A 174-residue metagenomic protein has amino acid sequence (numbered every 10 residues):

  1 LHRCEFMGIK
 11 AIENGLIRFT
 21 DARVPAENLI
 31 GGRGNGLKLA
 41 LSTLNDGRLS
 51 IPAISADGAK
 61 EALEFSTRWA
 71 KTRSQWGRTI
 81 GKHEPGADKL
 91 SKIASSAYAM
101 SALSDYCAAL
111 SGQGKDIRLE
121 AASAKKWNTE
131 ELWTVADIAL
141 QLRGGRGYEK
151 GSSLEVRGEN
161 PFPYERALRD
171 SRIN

Functional and structural regions predicted by a protein language model:
L1-G58: FAD-binding core of flavoproteins
L16-R18, T43-N174: Alpha-helical interface subdomain recognition
